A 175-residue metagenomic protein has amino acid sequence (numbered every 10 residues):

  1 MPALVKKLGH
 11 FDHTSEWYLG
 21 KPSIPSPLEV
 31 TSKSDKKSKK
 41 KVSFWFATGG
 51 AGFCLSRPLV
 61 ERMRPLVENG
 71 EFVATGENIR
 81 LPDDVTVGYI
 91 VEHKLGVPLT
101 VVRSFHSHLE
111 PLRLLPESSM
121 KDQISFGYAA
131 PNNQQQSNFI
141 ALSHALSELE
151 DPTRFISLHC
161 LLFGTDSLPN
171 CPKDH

Functional and structural regions predicted by a protein language model:
M1-H175: Secretory-pathway lumenal glyco-enzymes, predominantly type II signal-anchor Golgi glycosyltransferases
